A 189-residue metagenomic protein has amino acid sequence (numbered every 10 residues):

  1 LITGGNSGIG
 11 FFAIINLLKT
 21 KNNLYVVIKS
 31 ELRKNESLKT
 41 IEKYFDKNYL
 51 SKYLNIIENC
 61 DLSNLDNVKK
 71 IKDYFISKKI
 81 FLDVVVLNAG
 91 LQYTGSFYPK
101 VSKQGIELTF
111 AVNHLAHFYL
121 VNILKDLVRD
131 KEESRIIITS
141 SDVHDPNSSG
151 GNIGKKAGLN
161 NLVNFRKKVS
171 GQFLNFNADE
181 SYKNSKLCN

Functional and structural regions predicted by a protein language model:
L1-N189: Rossmann-fold NAD(P)H-dependent dehydrogenase/reductase core
